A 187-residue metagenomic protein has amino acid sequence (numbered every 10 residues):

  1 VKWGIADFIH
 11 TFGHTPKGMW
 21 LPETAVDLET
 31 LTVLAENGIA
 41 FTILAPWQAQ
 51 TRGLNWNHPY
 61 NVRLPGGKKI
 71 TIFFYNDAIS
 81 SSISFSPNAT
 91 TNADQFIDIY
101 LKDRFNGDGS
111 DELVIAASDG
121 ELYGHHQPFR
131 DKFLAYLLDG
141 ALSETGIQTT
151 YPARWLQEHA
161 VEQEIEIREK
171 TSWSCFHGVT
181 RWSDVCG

Functional and structural regions predicted by a protein language model:
V1-I70, D111-E112, A117-S118, G124-P128: Gly/Pro-rich turn-and-neighbor structural signature
N57-S80, P87-T91, Q95-G187: Active-site and substrate-binding clefts of carbohydrate-active enzymes
